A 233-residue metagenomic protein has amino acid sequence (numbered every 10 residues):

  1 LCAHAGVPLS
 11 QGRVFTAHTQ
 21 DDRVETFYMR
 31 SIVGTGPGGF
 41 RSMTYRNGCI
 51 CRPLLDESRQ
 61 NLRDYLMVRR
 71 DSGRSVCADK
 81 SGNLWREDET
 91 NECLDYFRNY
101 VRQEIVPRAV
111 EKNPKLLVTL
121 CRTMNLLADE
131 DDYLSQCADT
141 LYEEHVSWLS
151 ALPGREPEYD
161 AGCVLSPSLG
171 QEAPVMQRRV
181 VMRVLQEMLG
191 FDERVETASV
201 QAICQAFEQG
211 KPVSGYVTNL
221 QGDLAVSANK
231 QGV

Functional and structural regions predicted by a protein language model:
L1-C2, L62-L66, V181: Structural element of the ATP-grasp superfamily
L1-L9, R13, M188, A228-K230: Short intrinsically disordered, low-complexity coil segments enriched in acidic
H4, R30, R108, V184-M188: Active-site catalytic microenvironments for nucleophilic, acid-base chemistry
A5, R69, G73, K112 (+2 more regions): Solvent-exposed amphipathic alpha-helical surface segments
P8-A17, D21-L127, S135, E143 (+2 more regions): Catalytic subdomain that performs nucleotidyl-dependent activation
Y45, C121-V233: AMP-forming adenylation/ATP pyrophosphatase catalytic core
